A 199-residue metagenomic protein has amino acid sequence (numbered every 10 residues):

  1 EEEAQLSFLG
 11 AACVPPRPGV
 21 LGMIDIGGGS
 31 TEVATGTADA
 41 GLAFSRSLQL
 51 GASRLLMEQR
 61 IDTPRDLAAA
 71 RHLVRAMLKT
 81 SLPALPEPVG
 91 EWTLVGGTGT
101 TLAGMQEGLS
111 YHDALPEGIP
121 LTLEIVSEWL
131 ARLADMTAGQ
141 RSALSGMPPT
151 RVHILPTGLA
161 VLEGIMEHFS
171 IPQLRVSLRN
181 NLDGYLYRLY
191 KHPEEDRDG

Functional and structural regions predicted by a protein language model:
E1-V20, T35-A38, L42-G199: Helical "lid/coupling" subdomains associated with nucleotide-phosphate turnover
I24-S30, V95-T98: A short acidic Gly-Thr/Ser loop motif
